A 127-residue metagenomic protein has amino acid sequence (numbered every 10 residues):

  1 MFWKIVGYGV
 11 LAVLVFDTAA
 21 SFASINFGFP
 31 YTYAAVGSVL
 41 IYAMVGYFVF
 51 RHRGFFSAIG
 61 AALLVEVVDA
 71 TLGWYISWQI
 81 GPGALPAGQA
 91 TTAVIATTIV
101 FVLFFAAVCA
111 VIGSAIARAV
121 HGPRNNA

Functional and structural regions predicted by a protein language model:
M1-A127: Juxtamembrane/disordered regions of integral membrane proteins
